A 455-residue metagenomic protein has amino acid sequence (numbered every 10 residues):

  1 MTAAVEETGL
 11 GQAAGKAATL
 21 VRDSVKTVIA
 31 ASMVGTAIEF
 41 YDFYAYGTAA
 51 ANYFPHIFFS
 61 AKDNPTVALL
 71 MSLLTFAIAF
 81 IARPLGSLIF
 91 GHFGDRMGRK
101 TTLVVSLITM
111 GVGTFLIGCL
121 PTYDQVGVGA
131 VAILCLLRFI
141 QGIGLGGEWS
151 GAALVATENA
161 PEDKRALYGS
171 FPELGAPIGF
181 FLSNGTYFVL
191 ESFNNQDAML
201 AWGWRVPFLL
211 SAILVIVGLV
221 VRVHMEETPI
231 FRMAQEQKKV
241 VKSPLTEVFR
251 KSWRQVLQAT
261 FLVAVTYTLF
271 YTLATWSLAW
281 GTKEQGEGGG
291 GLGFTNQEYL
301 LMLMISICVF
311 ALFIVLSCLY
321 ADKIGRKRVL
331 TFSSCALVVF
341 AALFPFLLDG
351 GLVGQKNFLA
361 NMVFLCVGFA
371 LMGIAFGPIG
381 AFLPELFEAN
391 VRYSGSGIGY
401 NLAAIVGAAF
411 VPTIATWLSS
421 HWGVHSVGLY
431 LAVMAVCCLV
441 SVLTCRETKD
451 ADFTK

Functional and structural regions predicted by a protein language model:
G47-T48, W253-V309, G407-V411: Extracytoplasmic gate region of multi-pass secondary transporters
A50-R83: Extracellular/periplasmic helix-loop-helix junction of adjacent transmembrane segments in MFS-like secondary
S60, I108-V126, C335-G354: C-terminal ends and interior cores of transmembrane alpha-helices in multi-pass membrane transporters/permeases
S87-G98, I314-R326: Helix-to-loop junctions at the C-terminal end of transmembrane segments in multipass secondary transporters
R96-I108, K323-S334: Cytoplasmic membrane-interface "Motif A"-like loop-to-helix N-cap segments of 12-TM Major Facilitator Superfamily
L167-E191, Y400-V411: Glycine-rich segments within core transmembrane alpha-helices of 12-TM secondary carriers
G218-M225, M434-K455: Multi-pass alpha-helical transporter architecture, strongest for 12-TM Major Facilitator/SLC carriers used
R328-P378: C-terminal transmembrane helical hairpin of 12-TM major facilitator-type secondary transporters
